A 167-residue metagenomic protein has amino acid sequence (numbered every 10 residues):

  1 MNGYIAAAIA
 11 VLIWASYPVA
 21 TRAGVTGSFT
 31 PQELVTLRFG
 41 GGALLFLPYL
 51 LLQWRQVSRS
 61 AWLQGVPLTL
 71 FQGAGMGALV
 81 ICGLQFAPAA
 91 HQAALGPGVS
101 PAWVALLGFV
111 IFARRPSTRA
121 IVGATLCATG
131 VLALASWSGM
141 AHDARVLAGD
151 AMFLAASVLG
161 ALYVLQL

Functional and structural regions predicted by a protein language model:
M1-L37, H142-L167: Glycine-/small-residue-enriched transmembrane alpha-helix faces in small-molecule transporters and effluxers
Y4-A8, S60-L70, P116-A128, D150: Cytoplasmic-side transmembrane-helix entry/capping segments in multi-pass membrane proteins
A6-I13, P18-A20, G41, F71-G75 (+6 more regions): Hydrophobic residues within membrane-embedded alpha-helical segments of Major Facilitator Superfamily
I13-P18, T26, L47-G96, A105 (+1 more regions): Specific transmembrane alpha-helical segments of multi-pass solute transporters/efflux pumps, especially DMT/EamA
G24, L34, R38, G83 (+2 more regions): Hydrophobic/aromatic residues within transmembrane alpha-helices of multi-pass small-molecule transporters
F29-Q32, A90-H91, S117: Residues that define the loop-to-transmembrane-helix transition and helix capping in multi-pass membrane transporters
G41-L45, L95-V110: Alpha-helical transmembrane segments of compact multi-pass small-molecule transporters, enriched in specific families
F46, P116-S138, S157-G160: Hydrophobic transmembrane alpha-helices of multi-pass small-molecule transport proteins
